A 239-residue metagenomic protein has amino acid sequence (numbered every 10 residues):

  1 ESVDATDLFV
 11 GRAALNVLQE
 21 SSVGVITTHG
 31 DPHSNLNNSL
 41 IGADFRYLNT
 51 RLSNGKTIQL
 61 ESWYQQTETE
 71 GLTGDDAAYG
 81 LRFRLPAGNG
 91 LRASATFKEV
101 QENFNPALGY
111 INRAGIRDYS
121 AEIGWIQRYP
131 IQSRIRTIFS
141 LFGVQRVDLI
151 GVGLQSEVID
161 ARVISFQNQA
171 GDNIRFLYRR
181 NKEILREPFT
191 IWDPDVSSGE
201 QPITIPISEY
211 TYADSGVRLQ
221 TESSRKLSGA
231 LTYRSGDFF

Functional and structural regions predicted by a protein language model:
E1-L36: A conserved hydrophobic secondary-structure block that centers on an alpha-helix together with its immediately flanking
A5, N37-I41, G115-Y119: Phosphate/oxyanion-binding active-site loops and adjacent basic polyanion-contact surfaces
F9, A13, S21-V25, L40-N49 (+4 more regions): Extended, hydrophobic alpha-helical segments in both membrane/secreted and soluble proteins
H33-G42, T57-I58, E70: Contiguous transmembrane helix-bundle modules in multi-pass membrane proteins
R51, G55-T57, E61-F239: Exposed, low-structure sequence patches enriched in small/polar residues
